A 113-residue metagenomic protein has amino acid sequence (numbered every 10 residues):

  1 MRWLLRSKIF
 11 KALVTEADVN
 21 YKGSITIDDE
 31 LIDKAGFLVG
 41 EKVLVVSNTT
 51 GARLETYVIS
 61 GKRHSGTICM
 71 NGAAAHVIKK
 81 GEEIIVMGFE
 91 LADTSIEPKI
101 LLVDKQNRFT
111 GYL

Functional and structural regions predicted by a protein language model:
R2-L4, V14-T94, K105-Q106: Compact, glycine-rich, soluble single-domain proteins
K8-F10: Short structural boundary motif marking the start of a folded domain
D93-T94, K99-L113: Helix-rich terminal scaffold detector
